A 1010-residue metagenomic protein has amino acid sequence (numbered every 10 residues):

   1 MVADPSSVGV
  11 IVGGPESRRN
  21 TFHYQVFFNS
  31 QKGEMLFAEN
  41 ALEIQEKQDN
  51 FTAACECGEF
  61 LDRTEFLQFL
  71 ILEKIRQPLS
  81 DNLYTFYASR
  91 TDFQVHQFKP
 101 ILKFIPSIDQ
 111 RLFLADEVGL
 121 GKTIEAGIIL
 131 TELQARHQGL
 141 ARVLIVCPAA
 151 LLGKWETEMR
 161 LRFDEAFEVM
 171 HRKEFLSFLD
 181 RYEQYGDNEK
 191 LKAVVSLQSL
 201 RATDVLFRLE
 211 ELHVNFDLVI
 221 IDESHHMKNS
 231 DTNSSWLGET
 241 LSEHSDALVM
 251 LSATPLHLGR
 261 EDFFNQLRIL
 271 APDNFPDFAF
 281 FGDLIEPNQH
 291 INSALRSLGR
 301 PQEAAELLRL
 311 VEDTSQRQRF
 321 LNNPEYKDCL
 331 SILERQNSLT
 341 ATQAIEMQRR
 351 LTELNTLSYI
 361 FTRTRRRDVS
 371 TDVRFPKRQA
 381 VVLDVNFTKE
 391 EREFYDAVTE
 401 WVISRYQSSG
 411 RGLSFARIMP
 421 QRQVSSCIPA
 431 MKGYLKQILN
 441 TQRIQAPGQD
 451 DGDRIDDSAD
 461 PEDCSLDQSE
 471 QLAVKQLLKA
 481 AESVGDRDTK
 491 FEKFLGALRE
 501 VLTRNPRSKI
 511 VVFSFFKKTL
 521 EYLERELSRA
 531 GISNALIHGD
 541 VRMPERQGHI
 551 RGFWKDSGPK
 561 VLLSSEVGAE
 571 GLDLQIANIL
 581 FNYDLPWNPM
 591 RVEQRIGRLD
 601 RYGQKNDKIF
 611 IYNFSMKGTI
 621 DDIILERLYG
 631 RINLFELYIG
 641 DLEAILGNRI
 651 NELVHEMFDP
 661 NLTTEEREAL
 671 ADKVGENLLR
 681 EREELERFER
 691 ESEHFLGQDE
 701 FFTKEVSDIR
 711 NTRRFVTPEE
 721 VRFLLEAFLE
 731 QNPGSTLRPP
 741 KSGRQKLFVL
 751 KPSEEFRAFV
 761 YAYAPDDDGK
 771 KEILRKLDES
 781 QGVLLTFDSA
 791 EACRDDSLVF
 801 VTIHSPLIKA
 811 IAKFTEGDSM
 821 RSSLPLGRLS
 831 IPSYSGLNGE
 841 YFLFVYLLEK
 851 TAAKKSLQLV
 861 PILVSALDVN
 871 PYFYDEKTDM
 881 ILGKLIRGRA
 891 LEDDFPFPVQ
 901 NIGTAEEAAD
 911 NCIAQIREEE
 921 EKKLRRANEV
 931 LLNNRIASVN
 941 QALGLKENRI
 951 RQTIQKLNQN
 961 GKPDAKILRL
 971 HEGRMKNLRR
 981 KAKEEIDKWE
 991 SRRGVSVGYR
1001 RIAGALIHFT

Functional and structural regions predicted by a protein language model:
V2-E43: Basic/aromatic-rich interaction segments and small domains that mediate binding to polyanionic partners
Q31-M35, N40-L67, R76-L102, T123 (+3 more regions): SF2 helicase/translocase NTPase motor core, specifically the RecA-like lobe 1 inter-motif segment between Walker
F60, N82, D607-F759: C-terminal accessory region of SF2 helicases/translocases
D109-I129, S224: Walker A/P-loop
I129, A150, E211-R309, A569 (+2 more regions): Signature of the SF2 helicase/ATPase Hel1-core->accessory helical subdomain module
N188-N215, D231-D246, N274-A446, T619-R687: Inter-lobe coupling linker of SF2 helicases/translocases
R374-E391, F415-V561, E705-R757, T1010: Conserved Helicase C-terminal RecA-like lobe
S404, R443-I444, T703-N958, I1002-T1010: P-loop NTPase motor cores of the ASCE clade
